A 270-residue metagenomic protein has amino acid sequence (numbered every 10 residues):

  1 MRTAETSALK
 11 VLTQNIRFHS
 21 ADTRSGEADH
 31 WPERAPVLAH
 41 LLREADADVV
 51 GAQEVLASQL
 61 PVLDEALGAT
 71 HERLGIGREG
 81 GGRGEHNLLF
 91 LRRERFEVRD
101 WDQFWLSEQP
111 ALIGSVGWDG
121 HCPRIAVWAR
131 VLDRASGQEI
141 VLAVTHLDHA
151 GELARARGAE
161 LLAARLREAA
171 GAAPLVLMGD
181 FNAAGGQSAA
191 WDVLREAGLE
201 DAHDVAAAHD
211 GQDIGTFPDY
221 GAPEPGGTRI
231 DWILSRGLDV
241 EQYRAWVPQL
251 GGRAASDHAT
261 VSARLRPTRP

Functional and structural regions predicted by a protein language model:
M1-A66, E79-E85, R269: N-terminal, active-site-proximal structural segment of metallo-dependent hydrolase catalytic domains
A8-R24, R99-F104, W128, E139-D148: Active-site-proximal beta-strand elements of phosphoester/diester hydrolases
L9, D48-V49, I140, P174-V176 (+2 more regions): Short, Asp-centered acidic motifs that coordinate Mg2+ and/or phosphate in catalytic or ligand-binding sites
R17, L56, H146-D148, F181-A184 (+2 more regions): Catalytic metal-binding/acid-base residues of hydrolase active sites
D22-E27, L106, P110-W118, V144-R155: Surface-exposed cleft-lining segments at the edges of enzyme active sites
V49-E139: Structured beta-strand-rich core segments of catalytic domains in phosphoester-bond hydrolases
G51-Q53, I76, V176-D180, D201-D204: Active-site neighborhood of phospho(di)ester-bond hydrolases with catalytic His/Asp-centered motifs
L153, R157, R167-L175, A183-P270: Metal-dependent phosphoester-hydrolase catalytic domains
